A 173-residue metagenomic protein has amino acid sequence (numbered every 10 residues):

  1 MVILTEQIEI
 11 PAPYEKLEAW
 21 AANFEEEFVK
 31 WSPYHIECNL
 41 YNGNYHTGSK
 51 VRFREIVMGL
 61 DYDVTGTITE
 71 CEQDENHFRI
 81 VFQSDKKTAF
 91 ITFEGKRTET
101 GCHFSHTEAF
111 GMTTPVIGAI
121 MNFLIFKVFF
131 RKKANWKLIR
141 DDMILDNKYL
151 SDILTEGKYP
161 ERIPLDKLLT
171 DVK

Functional and structural regions predicted by a protein language model:
M1-N42, H46, D171-K173: Hydrophobic ligand-binding cavity/cleft-lining segments
I3, G157-P164: Extended beta-strand/beta-hairpin segments
T5-Q7, D63-T65, F90-T92, T107: Well-ordered beta-strand positions in beta-sheet-rich domains
N39-F90, T100, D141-K158, L168-V172: Glycine-rich portal/gate segments that line the openings of hydrophobic small-molecule binding cavities
Q83-D141: Beta-strand/loop substructures that line and gate deep hydrophobic ligand-binding cavities in soluble
